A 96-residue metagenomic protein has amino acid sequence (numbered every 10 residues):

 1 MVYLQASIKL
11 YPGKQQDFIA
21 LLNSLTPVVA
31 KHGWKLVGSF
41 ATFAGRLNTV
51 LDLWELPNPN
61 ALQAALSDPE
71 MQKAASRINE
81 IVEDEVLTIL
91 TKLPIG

Functional and structural regions predicted by a protein language model:
M1-V2, G96: Absolute protein N-terminus
V2-K9, G38-P69: Short, well-ordered beta-strand segments in beta-rich or mixed alpha/beta enzyme and ligand-binding folds
P12-K14, N58-N60, L93-I95: Residues that cap or initiate secondary-structure elements
K14-V37, E70-A74: Short amphipathic alpha-helical segments
D17, Q63, Q72, P94-G96: A broad, structure-centric signal for solvent-exposed, well-ordered loop/edge residues that line or flank functional
A20, S24, A61, I89-K92: Acidic/proline-rich low-complexity IDRs
H32-L51, A74-G96: Glycine-rich beta-strand-turn "strand-cap" elements at beta-sheet edges
